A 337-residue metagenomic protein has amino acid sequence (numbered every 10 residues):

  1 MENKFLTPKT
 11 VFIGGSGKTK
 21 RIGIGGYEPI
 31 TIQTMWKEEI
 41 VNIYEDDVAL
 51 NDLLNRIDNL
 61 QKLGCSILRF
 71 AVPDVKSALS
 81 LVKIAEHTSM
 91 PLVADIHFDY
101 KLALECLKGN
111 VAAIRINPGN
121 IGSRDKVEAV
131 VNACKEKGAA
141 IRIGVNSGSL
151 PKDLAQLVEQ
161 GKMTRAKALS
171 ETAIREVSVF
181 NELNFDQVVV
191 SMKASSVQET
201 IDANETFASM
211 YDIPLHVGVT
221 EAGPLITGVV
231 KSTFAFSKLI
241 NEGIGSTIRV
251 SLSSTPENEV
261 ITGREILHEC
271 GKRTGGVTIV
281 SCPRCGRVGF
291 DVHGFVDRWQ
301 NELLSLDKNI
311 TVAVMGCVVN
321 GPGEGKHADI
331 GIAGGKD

Functional and structural regions predicted by a protein language model:
M1-M35, E39-N42, N301: N-terminal amphipathic alpha-helix/helix-capping segment at the start of soluble metabolic enzymes
Q33, N117, A139-G148, H216-V217 (+2 more regions): Non-cysteine beta-strand/loop elements that form the S-adenosyl-L-methionine
L54-L60, R69-G109: N-terminal active-site wall of soluble small-molecule enzyme domains
G64, H87-M90, L107-I114, K135-G138 (+4 more regions): Glycine-enriched alpha-helix->loop->beta-strand junction motifs that scaffold or abut catalytic
S66-D74, P91-F98, A112-S123, L169 (+3 more regions): Catalytic beta/alpha-barrel core
D74-I96, A129-I141, N204-L215, D297-L303: Alpha-helix-loop-beta-strand connector modules within alpha/beta enzyme cores
K101-R142: Hydrophobic or amphipathic alpha-helical targeting/insertion segments
R142, N146, L154-D307, T311-V314: Catalytic alpha/beta core domains of metabolic enzymes, predominantly
